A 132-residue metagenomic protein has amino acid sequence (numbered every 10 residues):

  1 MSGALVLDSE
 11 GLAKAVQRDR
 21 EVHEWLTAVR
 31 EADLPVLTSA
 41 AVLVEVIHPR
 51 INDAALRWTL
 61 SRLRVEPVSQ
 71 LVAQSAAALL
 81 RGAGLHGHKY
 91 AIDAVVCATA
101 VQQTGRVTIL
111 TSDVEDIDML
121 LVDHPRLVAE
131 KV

Functional and structural regions predicted by a protein language model:
M1-T38, I47-S61: Short, well-structured N-terminal submotif of metal-dependent ribonuclease cores
S2, V101-V132: Acidic, PIN/NYN-like endoribonuclease modules and their adjacent C-terminal/linker elements
L7, T38, P67, A91 (+1 more regions): Short beta-strand scaffold positions
G11-L12, V42, V72, V95-V96 (+1 more regions): Alpha-helix capping/helix-boundary segments
E45, S75, M119-L120: Phosphate- and divalent-cation-binding pockets in alpha/beta enzyme and binding domains that engage nucleotide-derived
V46, Y90-T108: Acidic, metal-associated active-site segment
D53-R57, A83, R126-V128: Short, hinge-like loop/turn segments at secondary-structure boundaries
R64-L85, A94: Acidic catalytic patch
